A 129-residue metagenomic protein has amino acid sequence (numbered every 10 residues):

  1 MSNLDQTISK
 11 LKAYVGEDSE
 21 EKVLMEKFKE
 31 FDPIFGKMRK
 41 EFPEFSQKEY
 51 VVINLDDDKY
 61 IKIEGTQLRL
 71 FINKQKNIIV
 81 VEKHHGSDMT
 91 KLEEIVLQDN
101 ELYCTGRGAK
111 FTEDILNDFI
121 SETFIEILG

Functional and structural regions predicted by a protein language model:
S2-V52: Contiguous, amphipathic alpha-helical segments that mediate oligomerization or scaffolding in large protein assemblies
L4-Q6, D58, N100-E101: Short linear motifs in intrinsically disordered/low-complexity regions
A13, K40, V51-I53, I63 (+2 more regions): Hydrophobic transmembrane signal anchors and adjacent membrane-proximal interface regions, especially in viral
G16, G36, D57, G65 (+3 more regions): Residue-identity detector for glycine
R39-M89: Amphipathic, interaction-prone secondary-structure segments
H85-G129: Ampiphathic alpha-helical segments that act as solvent-exposed interaction surfaces
